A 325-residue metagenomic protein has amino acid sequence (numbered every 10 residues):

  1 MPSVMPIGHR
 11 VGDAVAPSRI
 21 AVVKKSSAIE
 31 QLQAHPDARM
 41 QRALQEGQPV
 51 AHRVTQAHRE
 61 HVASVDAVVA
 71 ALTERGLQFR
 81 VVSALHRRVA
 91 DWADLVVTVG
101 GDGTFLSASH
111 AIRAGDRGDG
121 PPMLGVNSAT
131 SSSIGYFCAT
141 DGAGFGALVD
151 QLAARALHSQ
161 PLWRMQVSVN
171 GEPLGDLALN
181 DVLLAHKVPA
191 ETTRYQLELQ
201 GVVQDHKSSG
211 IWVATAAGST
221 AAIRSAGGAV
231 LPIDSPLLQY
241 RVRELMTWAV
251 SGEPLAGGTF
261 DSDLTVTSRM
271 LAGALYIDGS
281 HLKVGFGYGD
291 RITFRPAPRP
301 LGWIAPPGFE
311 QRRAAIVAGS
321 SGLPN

Functional and structural regions predicted by a protein language model:
P6, G12-S26, Q31-L32, A38-A43 (+4 more regions): Catalytic phosphate-donor-binding core of small-molecule kinases
D94-L95: Structural motif
T98, L106, V213-A214: Redox-cofactor binding/interface segments in oxidoreductases and associated redox assembly factors
V99-G101, V126: Short His-Asn-centered micro-motif
G103-S109, T220-R224: Short glycine/serine/threonine-rich phosphate/pyrophosphate-binding segments that cradle anionic phosphate groups
L106-R113, G120-G125, G144-Q151: A generic, well-ordered mixed alpha/beta core segment in the N-terminal half of proteins
D116-F137: Short, acidic/small-residue loops that bind anionic groups at enzyme active sites
